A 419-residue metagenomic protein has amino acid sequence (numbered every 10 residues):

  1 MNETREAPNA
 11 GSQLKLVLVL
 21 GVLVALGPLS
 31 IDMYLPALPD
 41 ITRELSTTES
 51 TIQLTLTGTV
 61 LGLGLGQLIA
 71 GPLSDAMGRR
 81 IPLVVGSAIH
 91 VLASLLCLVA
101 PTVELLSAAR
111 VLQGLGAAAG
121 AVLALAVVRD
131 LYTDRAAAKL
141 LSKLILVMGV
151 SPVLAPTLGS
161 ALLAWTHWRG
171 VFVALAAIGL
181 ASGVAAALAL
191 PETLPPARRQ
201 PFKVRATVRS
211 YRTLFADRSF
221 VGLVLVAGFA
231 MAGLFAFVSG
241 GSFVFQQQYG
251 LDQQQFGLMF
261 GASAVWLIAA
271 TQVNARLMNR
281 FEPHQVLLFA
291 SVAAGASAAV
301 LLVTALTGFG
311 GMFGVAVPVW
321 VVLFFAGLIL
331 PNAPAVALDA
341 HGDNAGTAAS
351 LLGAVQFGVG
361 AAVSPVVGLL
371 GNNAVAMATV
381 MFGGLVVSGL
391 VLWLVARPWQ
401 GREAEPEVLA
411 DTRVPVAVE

Functional and structural regions predicted by a protein language model:
M1-S12, A206, V395-E419: Intrinsic disorder in cytosolic terminal tails and internal cytosolic loops of multi-pass membrane transporters
E3-A10, E192-V224: Juxtamembrane intracellular "pre-TM" segments in multi-pass secondary transporters
E44-S46, G78, V99-L105, G116 (+3 more regions): Helix-breaking motifs and short loop linkers at transmembrane-helix boundaries and internal kinks in secondary membrane
L65-E104: Conserved MFS/SLC helix-loop-helix module at the cytosolic interface between two early adjacent transmembrane helices
I89-L96, E104-L112, F313-V319: Paired small-residue
L105, S142-L188: Helix-loop-helix hairpin linking two adjacent transmembrane segments in secondary transporters
V111-V150: Cytoplasmic helix-loop-helix junction between adjacent transmembrane helices in 12-TM secondary transporters
A177-P196, V391-V395: C-terminal membrane-cytosol helix-exit motif in multi-pass small-molecule transporters
